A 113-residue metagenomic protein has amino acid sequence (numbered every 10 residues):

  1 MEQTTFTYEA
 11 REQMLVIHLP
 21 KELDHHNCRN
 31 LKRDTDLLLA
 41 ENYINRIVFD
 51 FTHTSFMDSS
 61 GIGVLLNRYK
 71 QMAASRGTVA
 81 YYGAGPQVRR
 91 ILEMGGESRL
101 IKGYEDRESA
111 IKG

Functional and structural regions predicted by a protein language model:
M1-E2, G113: Absolute protein N-terminus
E2-R33, F51: STAS-typified acidic loop motif
K21, G85, R107: Short, flexible active-site-adjacent loop segments at beta-strand->alpha-helix junctions, enriched in small/polar
H25-L100: Amphipathic alpha-helical interaction surfaces in cytosolic regulatory modules
I101-D106: Short acidic-hydrophobic, aromatic-tinged amphipathic segments that line or gate anion-handling sites
